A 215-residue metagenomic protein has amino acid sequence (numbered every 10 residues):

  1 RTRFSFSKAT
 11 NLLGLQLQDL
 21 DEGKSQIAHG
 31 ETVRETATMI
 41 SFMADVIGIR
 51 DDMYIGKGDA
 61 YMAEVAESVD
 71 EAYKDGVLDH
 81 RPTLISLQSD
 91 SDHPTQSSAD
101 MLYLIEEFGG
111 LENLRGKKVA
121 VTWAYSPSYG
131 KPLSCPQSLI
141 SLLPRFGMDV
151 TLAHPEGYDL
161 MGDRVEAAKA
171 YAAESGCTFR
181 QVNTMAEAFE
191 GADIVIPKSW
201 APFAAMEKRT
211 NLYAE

Functional and structural regions predicted by a protein language model:
R1-K8, I105-P197: Glycine-rich phosphate/diphosphate-binding loop of Rossmann-like nucleotide-binding domains
T2-I105: Phosphate/diphosphate ligand-binding glycine-rich loop within oxidoreductases
Q16-K24, Y125, E207-A214: Short, basic, glycine/proline-bearing loop/turn elements
H29, S86, L160, P202-A205: Generic structural "secondary-structure junction" signal
D51, K198-S199: Glycine-rich, N-terminal phosphate-binding loop of Rossmann-like dinucleotide-binding domains
Y54-I55, D92, P127, Y158 (+1 more regions): Surface-exposed, flexible loop/turn segments at secondary-structure boundaries
G58-D59, S128-L133, S199-E215: Glycine/threonine-rich flexible loop motifs
D75-D79, Y103-F108, L114, R145-F146 (+1 more regions): Extended interaction regions within the primary functional domain
